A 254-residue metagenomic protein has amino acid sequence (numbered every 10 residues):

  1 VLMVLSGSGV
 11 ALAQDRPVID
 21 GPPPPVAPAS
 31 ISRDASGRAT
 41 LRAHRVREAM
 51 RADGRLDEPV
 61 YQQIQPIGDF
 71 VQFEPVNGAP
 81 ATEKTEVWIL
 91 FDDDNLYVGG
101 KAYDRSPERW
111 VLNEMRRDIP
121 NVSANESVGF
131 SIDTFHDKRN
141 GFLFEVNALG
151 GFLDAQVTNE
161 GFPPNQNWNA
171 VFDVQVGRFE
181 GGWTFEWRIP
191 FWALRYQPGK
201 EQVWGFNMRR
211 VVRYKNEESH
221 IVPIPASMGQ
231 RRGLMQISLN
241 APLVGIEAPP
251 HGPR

Functional and structural regions predicted by a protein language model:
V1-S8: Bacterial N-terminal signal peptides
A13-R254: Structural preference for beta-rich elements and adjacent junctions enriched in aromatics
